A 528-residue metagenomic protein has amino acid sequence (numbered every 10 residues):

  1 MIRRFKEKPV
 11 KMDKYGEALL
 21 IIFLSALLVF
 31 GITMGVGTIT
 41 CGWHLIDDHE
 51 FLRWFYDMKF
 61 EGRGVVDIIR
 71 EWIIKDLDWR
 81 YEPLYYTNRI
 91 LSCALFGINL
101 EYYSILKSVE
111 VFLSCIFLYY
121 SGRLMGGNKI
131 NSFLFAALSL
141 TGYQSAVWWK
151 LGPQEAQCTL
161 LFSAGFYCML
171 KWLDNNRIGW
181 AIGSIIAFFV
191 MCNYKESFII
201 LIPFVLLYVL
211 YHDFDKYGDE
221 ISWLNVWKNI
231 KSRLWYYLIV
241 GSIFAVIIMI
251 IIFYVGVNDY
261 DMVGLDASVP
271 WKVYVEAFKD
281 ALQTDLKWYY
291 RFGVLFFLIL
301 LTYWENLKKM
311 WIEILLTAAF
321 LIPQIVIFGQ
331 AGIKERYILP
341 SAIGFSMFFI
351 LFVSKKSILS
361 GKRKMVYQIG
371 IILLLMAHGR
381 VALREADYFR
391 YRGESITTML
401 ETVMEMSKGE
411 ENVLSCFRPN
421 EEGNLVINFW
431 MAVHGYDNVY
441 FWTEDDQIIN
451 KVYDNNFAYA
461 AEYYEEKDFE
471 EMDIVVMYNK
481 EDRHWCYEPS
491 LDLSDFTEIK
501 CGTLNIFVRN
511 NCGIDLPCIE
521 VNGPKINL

Functional and structural regions predicted by a protein language model:
Y85, R89-C93, G97, Y103-F117 (+6 more regions): Transmembrane alpha-helices of multi-pass, membrane-embedded glycan-processing enzymes that use lipid-linked
L100, S104, S114, S132-A164 (+3 more regions): Aromatic- and kink-enriched transmembrane "portal" helix at the membrane-lumen/periplasm boundary that abuts
I105-N131, A164-C168, L298-T302: Transmembrane-helix motifs of polytopic, lipid-linked glycan transferases
G122, M169, L373-D437, L504-N511 (+1 more regions): Membrane-embedded, lumen/periplasm-facing catalytic core of multi-pass transferases that use lipid-linked donors
S163-A181, M191, K216: Membrane-interface transmembrane helices that cradle and orient dolichyl/undecaprenyl
W235-S242, K309, V353-A382: Signature aromatic-anchored transmembrane alpha helix within multi-pass, membrane-resident enzymes that catalyze glycan
K287-M310: Hydrophobic, aromatic-rich transmembrane alpha-helices and their immediate juxtamembrane boundary segments
Q330-S360: Hydrophobic/aromatic-rich transmembrane helices and adjacent perimembrane loops
